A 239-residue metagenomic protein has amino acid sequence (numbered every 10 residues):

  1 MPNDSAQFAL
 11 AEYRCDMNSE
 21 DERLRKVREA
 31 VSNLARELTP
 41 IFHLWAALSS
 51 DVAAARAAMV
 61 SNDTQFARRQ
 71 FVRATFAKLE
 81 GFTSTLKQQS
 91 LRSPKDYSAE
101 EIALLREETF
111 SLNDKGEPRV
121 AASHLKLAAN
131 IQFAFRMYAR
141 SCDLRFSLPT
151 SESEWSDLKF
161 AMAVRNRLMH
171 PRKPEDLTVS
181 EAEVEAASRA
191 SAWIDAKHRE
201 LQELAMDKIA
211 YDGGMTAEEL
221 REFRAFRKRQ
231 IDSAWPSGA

Functional and structural regions predicted by a protein language model:
P2-A54, S123-S141, T150-A239: Polyanionic, low-complexity intrinsically disordered segments
L34, L38-I41, S61, R68 (+1 more regions): Short, N-terminal intrinsically disordered low-complexity segments that are rich in Pro/Gly and polar/charged residues
R56-F66, S93-D96: Helix-loop segments that flank and shape redox-cofactor active sites
T64-L91: Short, hydrophobic, well-ordered secondary-structure elements
S84-P149, H170-E175, V179: Short non-catalytic regulatory patches outside canonical folded cores
